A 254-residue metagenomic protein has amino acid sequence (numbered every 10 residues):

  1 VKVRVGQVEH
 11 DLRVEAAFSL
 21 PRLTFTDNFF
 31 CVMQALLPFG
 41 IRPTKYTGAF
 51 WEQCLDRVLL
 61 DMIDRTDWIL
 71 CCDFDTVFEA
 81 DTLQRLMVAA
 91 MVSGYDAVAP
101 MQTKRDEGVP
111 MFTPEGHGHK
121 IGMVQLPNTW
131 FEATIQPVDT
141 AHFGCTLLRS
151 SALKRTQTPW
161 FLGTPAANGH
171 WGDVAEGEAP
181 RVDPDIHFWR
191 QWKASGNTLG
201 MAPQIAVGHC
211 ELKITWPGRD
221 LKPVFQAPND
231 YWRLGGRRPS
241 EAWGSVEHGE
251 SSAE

Functional and structural regions predicted by a protein language model:
V1-A49, Q53, E254: N-proximal low-complexity "stem/linker" segments adjacent to membrane-targeting elements
V1-H10, Q157-E254: C-terminal catalytic/acceptor-binding lobe
R42, D75, D96, T198: Residue-level detector of anion-binding/catalytic polar loops
K45-T47, M101, P203: Residue-level recognition of beta-strand->loop/alpha-helix junctions
D56-W68: Active-site nucleotide-sugar/metal-binding loop of Leloir-type enzymes
L59, E79-H170: Conserved catalytic core of nucleotide-sugar-dependent glycosyltransferases
T66-D67, S93-Y95, N197: Short, high-confidence coil segments that cap the C-terminus of an alpha-helix and link into the following beta-strand
T66-V77: Short beta-strand-to-loop acidic/aromatic patch adjacent to the donor-nucleotide binding site
